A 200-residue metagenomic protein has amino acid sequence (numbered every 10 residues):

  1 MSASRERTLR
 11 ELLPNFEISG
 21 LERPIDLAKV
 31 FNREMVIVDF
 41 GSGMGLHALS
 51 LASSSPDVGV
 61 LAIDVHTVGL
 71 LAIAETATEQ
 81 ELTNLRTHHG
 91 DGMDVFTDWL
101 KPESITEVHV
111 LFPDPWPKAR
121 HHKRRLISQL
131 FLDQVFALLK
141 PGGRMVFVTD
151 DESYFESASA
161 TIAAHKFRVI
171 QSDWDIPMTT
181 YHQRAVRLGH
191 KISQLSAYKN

Functional and structural regions predicted by a protein language model:
M1-V38, L46-S53: S-adenosyl-L-methionine
F40, I63: Conserved beta-strand/loop positions that form the S-adenosyl-L-methionine
G43: Conserved glycine-rich SAM-binding loop
H66: Conserved SAM/SAH-binding beta-strand->alpha-helix loop
E75-P102: S-adenosyl-L-methionine
I127-P141: A short glycine-rich, Lys/Arg-flanked "PGG" loop and its adjoining helix->strand segment in the class I
G142-T149: Conserved beta-strand signature within the Rossmann-like core of class I S-adenosyl-L-methionine
A160-T161, H165-N200: Class I S-adenosyl-L-methionine
